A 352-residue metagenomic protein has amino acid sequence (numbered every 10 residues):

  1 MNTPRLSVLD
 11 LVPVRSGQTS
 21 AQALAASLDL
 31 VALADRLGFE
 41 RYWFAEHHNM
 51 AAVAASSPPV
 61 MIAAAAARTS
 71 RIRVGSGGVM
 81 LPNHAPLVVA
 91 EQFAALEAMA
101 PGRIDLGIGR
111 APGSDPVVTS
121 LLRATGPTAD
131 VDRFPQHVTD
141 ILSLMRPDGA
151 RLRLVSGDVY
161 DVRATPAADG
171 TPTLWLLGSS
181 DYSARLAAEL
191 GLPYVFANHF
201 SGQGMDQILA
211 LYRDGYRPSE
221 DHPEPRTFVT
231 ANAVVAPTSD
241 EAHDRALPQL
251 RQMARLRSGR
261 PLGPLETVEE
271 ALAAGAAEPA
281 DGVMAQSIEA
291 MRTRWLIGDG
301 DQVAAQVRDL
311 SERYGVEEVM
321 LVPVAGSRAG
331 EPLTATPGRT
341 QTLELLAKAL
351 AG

Functional and structural regions predicted by a protein language model:
M1-I72, T336, Q341-K348: N-terminal beta1-alpha1-beta2 module of alpha/beta enzyme domains
N2, D35-R36, I62-S70, F93 (+4 more regions): Acidic (Asp/Glu)-rich catalytic clusters
N2, P127-R163, G204-V316: An alpha-helical appendage that flanks or caps ligand/catalytic pockets
N2-S20, P82-G149, Y194, G202: Flexible, glycine-rich active-site loops centered on histidine and acidic residues that chelate a metal or position
L6-D10, Y42-F44, V74-S76, I104-I108 (+4 more regions): Hydrophobic faces of well-ordered beta-strands that scaffold small-molecule active sites in alpha/beta enzyme cores
D10-A25, V79-L87, A168-G178, A236 (+1 more regions): Active-site mouth loops of central-metabolism enzymes
A21-L33, S179-R185, Q302-D309: Short, acidic/polar
S180-Q203, I208-L209: A conserved active-site cap/scaffold subdomain adjacent to cofactor or substrate pockets
